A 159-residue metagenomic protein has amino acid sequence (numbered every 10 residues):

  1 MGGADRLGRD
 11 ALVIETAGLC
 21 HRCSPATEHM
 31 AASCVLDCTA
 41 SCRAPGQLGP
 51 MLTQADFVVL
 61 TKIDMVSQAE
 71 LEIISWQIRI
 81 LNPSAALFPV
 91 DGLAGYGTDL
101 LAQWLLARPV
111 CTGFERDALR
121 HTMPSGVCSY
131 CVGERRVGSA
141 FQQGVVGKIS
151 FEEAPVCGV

Functional and structural regions predicted by a protein language model:
M1-T27, C34-A40: Switch II (G3) loop of P-loop NTPases
R9, H29-M30, A55-D56, N82-A85: Short, well-ordered alpha-helix to beta-strand connector turns
E15, S33-C38, V59-K62, P89-D91: Conserved beta-strand segments of the P-loop GTPase G domain that flank and frequently precede/overlap
C20-T27, R43-G46, S67-E72: Conserved ATPase-coupling elements of RecA-like P-loop NTPase cores
E28-A32, P50-L52, S75-Q77: Glycine-rich, phosphate-binding/catalytic loops in enzymes
S41-A55, V59: Flexible active-site lid/hinge loop adjacent to a nucleotide/diphosphate and Mg2+-phosphate binding pocket
F57, D64-H121: Canonical P-loop GTPase G-domain recognition
V110-V159: P-loop NTP-binding site
